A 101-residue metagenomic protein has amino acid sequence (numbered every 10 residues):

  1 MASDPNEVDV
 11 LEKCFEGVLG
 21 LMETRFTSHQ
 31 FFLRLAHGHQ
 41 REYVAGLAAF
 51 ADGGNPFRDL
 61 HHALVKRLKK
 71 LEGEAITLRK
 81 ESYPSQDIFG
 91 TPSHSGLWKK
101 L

Functional and structural regions predicted by a protein language model:
M1-L21, H29, R34-H37, R41-L101: Phospho-regulated, low-complexity intrinsically disordered regions of nuclear gene-regulatory and chromatin-associated
